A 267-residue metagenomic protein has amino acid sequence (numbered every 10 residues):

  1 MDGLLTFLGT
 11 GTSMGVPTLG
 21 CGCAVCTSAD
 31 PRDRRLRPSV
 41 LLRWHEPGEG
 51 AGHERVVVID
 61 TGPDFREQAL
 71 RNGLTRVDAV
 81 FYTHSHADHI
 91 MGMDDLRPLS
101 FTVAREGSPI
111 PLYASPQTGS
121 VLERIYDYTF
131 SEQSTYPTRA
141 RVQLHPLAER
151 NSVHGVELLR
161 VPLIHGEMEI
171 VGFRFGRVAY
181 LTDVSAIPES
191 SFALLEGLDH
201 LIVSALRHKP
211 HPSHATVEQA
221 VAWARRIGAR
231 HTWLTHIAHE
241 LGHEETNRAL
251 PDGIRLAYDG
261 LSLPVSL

Functional and structural regions predicted by a protein language model:
M1-N72, R141-S190, D259-L267: Core dinuclear metal-dependent hydrolase active-site scaffold
L5, L122, T232, H236: Residue-level signal for inorganic ion chemistry
T12, P47, A87, G119 (+2 more regions): Residue-level marker for beta-strand->alpha-helix junctions and adjacent short loops that shape enzyme
G20-G22, N72-L74, D94-P98, Y126-T129 (+3 more regions): Short, glycine/charged-enriched secondary-structure capping and boundary segments
E46-Y113, D199: Active-site metal-binding motif and surrounding structural segment of the metallo-beta-lactamase
V58-G62, D78-H86, A114-S115, A179-V184 (+3 more regions): Active-site neighborhood of phospho(di)ester-bond hydrolases with catalytic His/Asp-centered motifs
E106-P109, A114-M168: Metallo-beta-lactamase
A186-L267: Cap/insert and terminal regions of metallo-dependent hydrolase folds
